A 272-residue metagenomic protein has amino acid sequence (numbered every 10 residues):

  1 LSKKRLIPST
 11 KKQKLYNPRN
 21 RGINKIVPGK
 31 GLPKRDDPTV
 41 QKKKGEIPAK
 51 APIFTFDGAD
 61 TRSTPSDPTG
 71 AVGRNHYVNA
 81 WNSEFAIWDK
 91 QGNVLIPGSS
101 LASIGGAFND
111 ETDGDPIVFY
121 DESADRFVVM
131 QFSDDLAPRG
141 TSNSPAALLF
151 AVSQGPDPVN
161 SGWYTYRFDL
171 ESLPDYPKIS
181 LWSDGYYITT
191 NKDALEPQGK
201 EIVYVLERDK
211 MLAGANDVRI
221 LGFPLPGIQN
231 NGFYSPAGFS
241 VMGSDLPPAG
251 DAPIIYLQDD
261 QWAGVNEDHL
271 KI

Functional and structural regions predicted by a protein language model:
L1-I272: C-terminal PAP-associated
